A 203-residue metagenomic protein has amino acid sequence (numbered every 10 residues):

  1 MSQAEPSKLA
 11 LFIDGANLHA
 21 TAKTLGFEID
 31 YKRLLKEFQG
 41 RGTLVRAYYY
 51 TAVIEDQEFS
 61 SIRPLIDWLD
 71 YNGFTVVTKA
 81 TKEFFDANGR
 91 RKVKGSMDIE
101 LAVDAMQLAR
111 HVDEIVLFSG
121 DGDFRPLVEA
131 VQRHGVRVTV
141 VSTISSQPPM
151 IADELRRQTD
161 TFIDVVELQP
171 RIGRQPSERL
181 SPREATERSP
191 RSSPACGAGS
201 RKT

Functional and structural regions predicted by a protein language model:
M1-T203: Terminal and domain-boundary accessory regions
